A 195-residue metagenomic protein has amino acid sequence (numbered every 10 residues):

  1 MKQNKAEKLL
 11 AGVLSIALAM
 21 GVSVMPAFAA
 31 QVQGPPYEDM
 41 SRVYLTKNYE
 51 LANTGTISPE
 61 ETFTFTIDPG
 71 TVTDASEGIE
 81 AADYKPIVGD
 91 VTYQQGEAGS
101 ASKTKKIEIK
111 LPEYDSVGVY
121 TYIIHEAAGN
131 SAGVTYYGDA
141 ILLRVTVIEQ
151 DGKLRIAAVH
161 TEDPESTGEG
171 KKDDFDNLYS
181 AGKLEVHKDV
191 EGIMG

Functional and structural regions predicted by a protein language model:
K2-G195: Solvent-exposed loop/turn and edge beta-strand elements of beta-rich ligand-binding domains
